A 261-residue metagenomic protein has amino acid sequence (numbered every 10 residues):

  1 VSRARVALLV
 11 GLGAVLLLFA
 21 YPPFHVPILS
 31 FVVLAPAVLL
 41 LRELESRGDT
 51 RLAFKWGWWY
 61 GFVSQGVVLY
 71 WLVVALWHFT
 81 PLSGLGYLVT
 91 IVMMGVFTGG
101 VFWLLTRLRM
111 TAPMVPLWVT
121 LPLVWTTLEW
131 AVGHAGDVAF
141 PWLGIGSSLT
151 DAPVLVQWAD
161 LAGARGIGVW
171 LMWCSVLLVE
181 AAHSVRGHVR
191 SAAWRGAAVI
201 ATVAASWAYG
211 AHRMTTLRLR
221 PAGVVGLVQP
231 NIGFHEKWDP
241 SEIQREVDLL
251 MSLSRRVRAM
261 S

Functional and structural regions predicted by a protein language model:
V1-T216, V247-M251, R255: Membrane-embedded alpha-helical bundles of multi-pass enzymes that act on lipidic or dolichyl-linked glycan substrates
G210-S261: Soluble catalytic regions of membrane-associated enzymes that act on cell-envelope and secretory-pathway components
